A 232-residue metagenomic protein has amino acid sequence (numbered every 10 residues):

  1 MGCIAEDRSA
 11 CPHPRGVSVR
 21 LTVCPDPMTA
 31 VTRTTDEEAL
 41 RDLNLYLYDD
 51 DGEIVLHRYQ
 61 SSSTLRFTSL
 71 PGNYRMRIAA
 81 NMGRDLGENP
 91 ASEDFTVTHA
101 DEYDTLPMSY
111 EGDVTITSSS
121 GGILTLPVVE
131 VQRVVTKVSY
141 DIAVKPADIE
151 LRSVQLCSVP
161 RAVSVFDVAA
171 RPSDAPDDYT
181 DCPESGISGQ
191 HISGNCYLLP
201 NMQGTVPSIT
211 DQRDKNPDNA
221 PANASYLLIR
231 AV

Functional and structural regions predicted by a protein language model:
G2-R8: Bacterial signal peptide processing site
A5, R15-D148, N195: Short, low-hydrophobicity acidic/polar segments
P12: Electropositive, gly/pro-rich neighborhoods at or near active sites that engage anionic ligands
T34-N89, P146-V232: Tryptophan-paired
